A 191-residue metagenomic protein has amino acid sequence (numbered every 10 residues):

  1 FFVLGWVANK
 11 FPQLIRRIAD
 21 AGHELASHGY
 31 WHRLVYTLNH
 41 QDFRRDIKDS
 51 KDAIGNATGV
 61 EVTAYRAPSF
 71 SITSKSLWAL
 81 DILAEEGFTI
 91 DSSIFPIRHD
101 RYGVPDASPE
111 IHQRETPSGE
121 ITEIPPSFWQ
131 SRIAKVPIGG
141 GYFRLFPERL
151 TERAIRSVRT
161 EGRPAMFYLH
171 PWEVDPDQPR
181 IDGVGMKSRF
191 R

Functional and structural regions predicted by a protein language model:
F2-S76, F88-T89, S93-D100, S118-E120 (+1 more regions): Metal-dependent polysaccharide deacetylase catalytic core of the NodB/CE4 family, i.e., the active-site-bearing domain
F11, K75, A134, D177-P179: Short acidic, gly/pro-rich beta-turn/loop elements at beta-sheet edges and active-site/ligand-binding grooves
R17-D20, F43-D46, D81-A84, P109-E110 (+1 more regions): Short, hinge-like loop/turn segments at secondary-structure boundaries
G29, P171-V174: Generic detector of well-ordered alpha-helical packing
W31-D42, V136-G139, D182-M186: Surface-exposed, active-site-proximal loop segments in enzymatic domains
L38-R45, Y142-F146, S188-R191: Alpha-helix N-cap and loop-to-helix initiation/capping positions
V60-T63, A67-Y168: Active-site-adjacent pocket scaffolds in enzyme catalytic domains
E173-R191: Acidic, His/Gly-rich catalytic cores of divalent-metal-dependent hydrolytic chemistry
